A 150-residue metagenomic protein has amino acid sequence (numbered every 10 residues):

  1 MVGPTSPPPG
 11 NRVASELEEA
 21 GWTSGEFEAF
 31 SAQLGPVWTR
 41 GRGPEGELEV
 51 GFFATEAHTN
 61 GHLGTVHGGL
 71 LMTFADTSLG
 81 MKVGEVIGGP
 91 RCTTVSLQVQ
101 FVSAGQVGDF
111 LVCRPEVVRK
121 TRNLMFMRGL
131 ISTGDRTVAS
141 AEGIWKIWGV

Functional and structural regions predicted by a protein language model:
M1-V150: Terminal targeting signals and extreme-terminal segments of soluble enzymes
